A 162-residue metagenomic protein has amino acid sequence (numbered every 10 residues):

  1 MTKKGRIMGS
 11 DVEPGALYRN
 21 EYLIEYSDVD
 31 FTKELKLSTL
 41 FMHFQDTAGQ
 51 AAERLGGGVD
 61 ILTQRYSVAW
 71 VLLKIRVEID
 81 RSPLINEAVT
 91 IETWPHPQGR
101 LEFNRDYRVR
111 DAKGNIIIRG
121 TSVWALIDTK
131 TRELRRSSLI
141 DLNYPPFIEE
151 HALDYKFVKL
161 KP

Functional and structural regions predicted by a protein language model:
T2-L72, T121, D128-P162: Hot-dog-fold acyl-thioester-processing enzymes
G15, V68-W70, N86, R100 (+1 more regions): Short coil/turn motifs at beta-sheet boundaries
Y18-N20, I75, I91, R105 (+1 more regions): Hydrophobic residues positioned within well-ordered beta-strands of beta-sheet architectures
F31, K36, M42, I79 (+5 more regions): A broad, structure-centric signal for solvent-exposed, well-ordered loop/edge residues that line or flank functional
I75-K113: Hydrophobic beta-sheet segments that form the core/acyl-binding groove of ACP/CoA-dependent acyl-chain-processing
R108-R110, I116, V123-T131: Hydrophobic, ordered structural segments
